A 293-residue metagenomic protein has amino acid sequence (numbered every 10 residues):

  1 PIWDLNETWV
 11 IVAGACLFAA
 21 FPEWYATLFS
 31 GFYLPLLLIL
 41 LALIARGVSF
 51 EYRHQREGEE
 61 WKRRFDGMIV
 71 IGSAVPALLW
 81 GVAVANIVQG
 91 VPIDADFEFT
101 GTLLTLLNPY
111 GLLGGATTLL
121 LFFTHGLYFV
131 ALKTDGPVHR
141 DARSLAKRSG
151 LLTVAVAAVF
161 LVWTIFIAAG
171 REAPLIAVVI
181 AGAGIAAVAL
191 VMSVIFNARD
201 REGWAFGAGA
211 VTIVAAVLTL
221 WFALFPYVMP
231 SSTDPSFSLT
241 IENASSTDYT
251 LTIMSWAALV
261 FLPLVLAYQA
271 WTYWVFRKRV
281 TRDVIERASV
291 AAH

Functional and structural regions predicted by a protein language model:
I2-S73, D94, G170-A177: Membrane-interface helix-loop-helix modules in multi-pass inner-membrane proteins
W9-A13, P35-R46, I69-A85, A157 (+2 more regions): ...captures the hydrophobic TM-helix bundle architecture rather than a specific catalytic motif, and can also fire on
Y52-A205, T219: Long, contiguous internal "core" modules enriched in hydrophobic/ aromatic residues
L106-F123, T247-V265: Hydrophobic alpha-helical transmembrane segments
L120-K133, F261-K278: Transmembrane alpha-helical segments in integral membrane proteins
T212, V275-H293: Short, highly charged, low-complexity non-transmembrane loops/tails of multi-pass membrane proteins
V214-F237: Juxtamembrane non-transmembrane "cap" segments at the membrane-aqueous interface of multi-pass membrane proteins
S231-I253: Short, membrane-exposed interhelical loops at transmembrane-helix boundaries
